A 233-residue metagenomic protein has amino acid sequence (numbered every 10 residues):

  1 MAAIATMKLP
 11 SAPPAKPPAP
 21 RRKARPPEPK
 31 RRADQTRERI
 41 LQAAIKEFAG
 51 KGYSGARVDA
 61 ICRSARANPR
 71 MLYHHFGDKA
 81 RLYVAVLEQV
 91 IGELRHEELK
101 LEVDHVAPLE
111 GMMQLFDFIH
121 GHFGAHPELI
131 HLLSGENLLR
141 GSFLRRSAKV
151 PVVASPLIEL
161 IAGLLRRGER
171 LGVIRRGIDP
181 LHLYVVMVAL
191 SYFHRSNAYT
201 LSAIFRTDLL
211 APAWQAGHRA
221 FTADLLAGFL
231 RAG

Functional and structural regions predicted by a protein language model:
M1-A24, F118-A125, S155-L171, V186-G233: C-terminal peripheral helix-coil segments that are non-catalytic and often amphipathic
T36-A44, I61, V86-V90, L94 (+1 more regions): Generic hydrophobic, amphipathic alpha-helix propensity
R39, E110, Q114, F118 (+3 more regions): Amphipathic alpha-helical interaction segments
R39, E47-R81, A85-V86: Helix-turn-helix
G50-S54, H126, L171: Short coil/turn segments at alpha/beta junctions that flank glycine-rich nucleotide-binding fingerprints
V86-L115, R145-A148, V152: Amphipathic alpha-helical linker/stalk segments
E110, R146-V153, R170-V186, G217: All-alpha amphipathic helical-bundle segments outside canonical DNA-binding/catalytic cores that form hydrophobic
G111, A125-A148, N197-F205: Amphipathic alpha-helical segments used for helix-helix packing
